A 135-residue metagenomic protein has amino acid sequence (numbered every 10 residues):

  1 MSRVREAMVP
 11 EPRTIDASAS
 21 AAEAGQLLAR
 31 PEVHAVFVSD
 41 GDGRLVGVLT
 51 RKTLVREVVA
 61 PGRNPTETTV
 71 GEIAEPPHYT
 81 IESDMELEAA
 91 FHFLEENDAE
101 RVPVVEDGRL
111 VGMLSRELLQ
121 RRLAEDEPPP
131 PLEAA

Functional and structural regions predicted by a protein language model:
M1-E11, T50-E95, L110-A135: Tandem CBS (Bateman) regulatory domains
T14-V33, S39, T80-D98, V105-E106 (+1 more regions): The conserved cystathionine-beta-synthase
F37, V48: Short, conserved beta-strand segments within well-ordered enzyme catalytic domains that often line or immediately flank
